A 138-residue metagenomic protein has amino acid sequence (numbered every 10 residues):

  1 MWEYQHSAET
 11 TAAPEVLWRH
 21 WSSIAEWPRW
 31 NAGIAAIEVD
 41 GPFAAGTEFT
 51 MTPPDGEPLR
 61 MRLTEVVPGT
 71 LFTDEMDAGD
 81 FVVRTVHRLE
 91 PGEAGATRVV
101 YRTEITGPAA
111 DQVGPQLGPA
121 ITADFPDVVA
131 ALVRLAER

Functional and structural regions predicted by a protein language model:
M1-E38: Hydrophobic ligand-binding cavity/cleft-lining segments
S7-E9, E75, R88, V100-E104: Residue-level recognition of well-ordered beta-strand positions that form the cores of beta-sheet-rich folds across
E38-R84, R98, A131-R138: Glycine-rich portal/gate segments that line the openings of hydrophobic small-molecule binding cavities
M61-R62, V83-V86, A109-P115: A short, polar/proline- and glycine-enriched secondary-structure boundary/capping micro-motif
E65, H87-E93: Short, low-complexity Ser/Thr-rich regulatory SLiMs
D77-F81, R102-A109: Short, solvent-exposed aromatic-acidic interface loops
E104-R138: A conserved amphipathic terminal alpha-helix motif
